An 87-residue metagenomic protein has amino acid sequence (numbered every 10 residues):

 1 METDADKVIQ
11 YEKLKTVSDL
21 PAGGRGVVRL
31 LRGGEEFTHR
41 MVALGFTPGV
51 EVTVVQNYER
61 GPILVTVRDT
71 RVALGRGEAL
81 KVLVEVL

Functional and structural regions predicted by a protein language model:
M1-L20, A79, L83-L87: Extended boundary segments
A22-E78: Amphipathic, hydrophobic secondary-structure cores in small proteins
